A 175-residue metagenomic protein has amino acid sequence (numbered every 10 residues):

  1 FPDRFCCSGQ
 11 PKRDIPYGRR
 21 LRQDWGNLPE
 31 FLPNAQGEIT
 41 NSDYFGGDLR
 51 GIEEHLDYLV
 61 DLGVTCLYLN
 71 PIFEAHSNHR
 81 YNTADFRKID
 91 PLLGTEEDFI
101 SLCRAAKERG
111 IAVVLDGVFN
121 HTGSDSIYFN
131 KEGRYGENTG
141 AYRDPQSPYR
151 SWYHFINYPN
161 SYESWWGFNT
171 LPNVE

Functional and structural regions predicted by a protein language model:
F1-L115, H121-K131, N160-E175: N-terminal structural segment of carbohydrate-active enzymes
P91-T95, N130-Y158: Acidic, His- and aromatic-enriched active-site or binding-groove loops in soluble protein domains that engage sugars
